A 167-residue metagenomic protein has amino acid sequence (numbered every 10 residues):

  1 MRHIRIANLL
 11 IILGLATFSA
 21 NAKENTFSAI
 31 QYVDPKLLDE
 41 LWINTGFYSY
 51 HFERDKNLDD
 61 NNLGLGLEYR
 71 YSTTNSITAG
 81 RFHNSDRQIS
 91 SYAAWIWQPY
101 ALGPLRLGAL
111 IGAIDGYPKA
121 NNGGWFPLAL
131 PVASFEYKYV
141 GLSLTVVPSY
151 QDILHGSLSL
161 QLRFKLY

Functional and structural regions predicted by a protein language model:
M1-K36: Cleavable N-terminal export/targeting peptides
K23-Y71, G80-R81: Short glycine/proline- and aromatic-enriched beta-strand/turn motifs that initiate or cap beta-hairpins
L41, T73-I77, G103-L107, F135-L144: Repeated loop/turn-to-beta-strand initiation elements of outer-membrane beta-barrel proteins
N44-Y48, T78-F82, G108-G112, S143-V147 (+1 more regions): Transmembrane beta-strands of outer-membrane beta-barrel proteins
F47-S49, H155-Y167: Outer-membrane beta-barrel "beta-signal"
F52-D60, R81-Y92, A101, D115-F126 (+1 more regions): Solvent-exposed loop/turn segments connecting transmembrane beta-strands in outer-membrane beta-barrel proteins
G64-G116: Gram-negative (and chloroplast) outer-membrane scaffold detector with strong preference for beta-barrel transmembrane
Y69-Y71, W97-Y100, F135-Y137, V146-P148 (+1 more regions): Residue-level signature of outer-membrane beta-barrel architecture
